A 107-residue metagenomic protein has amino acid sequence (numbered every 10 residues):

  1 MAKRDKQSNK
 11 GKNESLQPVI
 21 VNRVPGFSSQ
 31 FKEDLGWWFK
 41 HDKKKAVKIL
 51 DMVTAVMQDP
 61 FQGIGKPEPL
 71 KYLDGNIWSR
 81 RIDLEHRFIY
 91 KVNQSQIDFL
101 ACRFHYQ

Functional and structural regions predicted by a protein language model:
M1-N22, E33-G36, K43-V47, I64 (+2 more regions): Enriched for short, Lys/Arg-rich terminal
F39, K43, M57-P60: Residues at alpha-helix boundaries and short interhelical turns
A46-T54: PIN-domain endoribonuclease scaffold, especially VapC-family toxins
T54-R81: A short, surface-exposed loop/turn module that caps and links secondary-structure elements
